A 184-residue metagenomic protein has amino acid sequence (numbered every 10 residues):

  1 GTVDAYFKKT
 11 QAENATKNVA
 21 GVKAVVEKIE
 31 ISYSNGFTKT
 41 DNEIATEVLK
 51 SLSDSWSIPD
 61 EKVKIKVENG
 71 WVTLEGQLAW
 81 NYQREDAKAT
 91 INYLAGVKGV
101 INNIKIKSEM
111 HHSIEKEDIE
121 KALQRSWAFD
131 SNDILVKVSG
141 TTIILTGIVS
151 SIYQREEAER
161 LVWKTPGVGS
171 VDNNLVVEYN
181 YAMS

Functional and structural regions predicted by a protein language model:
T2-S184: N-terminal targeting leaders
